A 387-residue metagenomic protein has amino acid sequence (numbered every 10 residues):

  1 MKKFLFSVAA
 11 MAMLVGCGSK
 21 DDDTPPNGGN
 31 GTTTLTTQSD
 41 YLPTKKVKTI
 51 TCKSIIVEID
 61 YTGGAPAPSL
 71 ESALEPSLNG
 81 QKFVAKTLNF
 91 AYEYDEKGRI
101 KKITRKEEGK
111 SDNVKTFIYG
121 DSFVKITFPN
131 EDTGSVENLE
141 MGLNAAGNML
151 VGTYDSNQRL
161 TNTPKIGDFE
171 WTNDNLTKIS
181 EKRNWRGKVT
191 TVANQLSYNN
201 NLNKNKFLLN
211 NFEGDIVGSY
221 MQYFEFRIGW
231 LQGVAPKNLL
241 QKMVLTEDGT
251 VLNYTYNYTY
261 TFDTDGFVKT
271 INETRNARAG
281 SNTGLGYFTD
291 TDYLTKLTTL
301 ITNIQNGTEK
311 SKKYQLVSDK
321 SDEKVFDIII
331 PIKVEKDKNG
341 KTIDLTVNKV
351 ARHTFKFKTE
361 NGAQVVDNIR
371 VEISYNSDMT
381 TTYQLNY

Functional and structural regions predicted by a protein language model:
F4-A12: Sec-dependent N-terminal signal peptides
V15-G16: C-terminal motif of bacterial Sec signal peptides marking the signal peptidase cleavage site
D21-Y387: Buried hydrophobic residues that stabilize the cores of well-folded domains
